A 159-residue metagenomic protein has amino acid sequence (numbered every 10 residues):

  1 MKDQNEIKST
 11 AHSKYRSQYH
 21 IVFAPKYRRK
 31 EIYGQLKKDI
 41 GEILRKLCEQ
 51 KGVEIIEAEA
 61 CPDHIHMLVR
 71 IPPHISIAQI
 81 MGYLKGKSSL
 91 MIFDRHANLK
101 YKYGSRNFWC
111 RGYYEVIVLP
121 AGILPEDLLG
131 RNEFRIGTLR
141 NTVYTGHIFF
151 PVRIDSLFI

Functional and structural regions predicted by a protein language model:
M1-G146: Basic nucleic-acid-binding interfaces
D155-F158: Short, intrinsically disordered C-terminal tails of secreted or membrane-associated proteins
